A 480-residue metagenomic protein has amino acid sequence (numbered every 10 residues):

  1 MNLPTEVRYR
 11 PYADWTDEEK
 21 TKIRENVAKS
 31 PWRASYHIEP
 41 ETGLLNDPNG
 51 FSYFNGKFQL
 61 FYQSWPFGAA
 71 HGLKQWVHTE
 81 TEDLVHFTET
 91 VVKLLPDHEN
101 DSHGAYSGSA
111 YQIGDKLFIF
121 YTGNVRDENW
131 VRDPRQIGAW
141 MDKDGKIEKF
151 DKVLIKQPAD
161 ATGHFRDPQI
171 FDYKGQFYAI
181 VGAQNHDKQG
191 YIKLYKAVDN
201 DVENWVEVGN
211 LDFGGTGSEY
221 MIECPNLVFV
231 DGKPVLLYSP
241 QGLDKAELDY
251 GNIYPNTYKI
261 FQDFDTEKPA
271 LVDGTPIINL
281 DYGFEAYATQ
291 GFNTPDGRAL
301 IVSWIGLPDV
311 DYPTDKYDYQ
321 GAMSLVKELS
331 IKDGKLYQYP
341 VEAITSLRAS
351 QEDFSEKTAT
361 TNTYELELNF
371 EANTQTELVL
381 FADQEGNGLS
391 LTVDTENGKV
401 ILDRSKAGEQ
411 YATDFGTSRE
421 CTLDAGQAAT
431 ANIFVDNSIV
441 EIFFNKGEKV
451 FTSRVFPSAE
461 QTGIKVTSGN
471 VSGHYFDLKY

Functional and structural regions predicted by a protein language model:
M1-H103, S107-D167, D172-S218, D231-Y282 (+3 more regions): Beta-rich carbohydrate-recognition and catalytic domains
L3, K20, R24, T257-Y480: Beta-rich accessory regions
